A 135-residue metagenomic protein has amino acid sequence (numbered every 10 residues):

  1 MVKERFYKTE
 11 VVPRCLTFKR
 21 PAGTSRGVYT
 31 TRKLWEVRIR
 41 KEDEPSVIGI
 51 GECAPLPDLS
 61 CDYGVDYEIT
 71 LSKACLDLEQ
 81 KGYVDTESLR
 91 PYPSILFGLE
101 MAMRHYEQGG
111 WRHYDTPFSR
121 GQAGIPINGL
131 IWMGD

Functional and structural regions predicted by a protein language model:
V2-D135: N-terminal capping/lid subdomain adjacent to the active-site entrance of alpha/beta enzymes
